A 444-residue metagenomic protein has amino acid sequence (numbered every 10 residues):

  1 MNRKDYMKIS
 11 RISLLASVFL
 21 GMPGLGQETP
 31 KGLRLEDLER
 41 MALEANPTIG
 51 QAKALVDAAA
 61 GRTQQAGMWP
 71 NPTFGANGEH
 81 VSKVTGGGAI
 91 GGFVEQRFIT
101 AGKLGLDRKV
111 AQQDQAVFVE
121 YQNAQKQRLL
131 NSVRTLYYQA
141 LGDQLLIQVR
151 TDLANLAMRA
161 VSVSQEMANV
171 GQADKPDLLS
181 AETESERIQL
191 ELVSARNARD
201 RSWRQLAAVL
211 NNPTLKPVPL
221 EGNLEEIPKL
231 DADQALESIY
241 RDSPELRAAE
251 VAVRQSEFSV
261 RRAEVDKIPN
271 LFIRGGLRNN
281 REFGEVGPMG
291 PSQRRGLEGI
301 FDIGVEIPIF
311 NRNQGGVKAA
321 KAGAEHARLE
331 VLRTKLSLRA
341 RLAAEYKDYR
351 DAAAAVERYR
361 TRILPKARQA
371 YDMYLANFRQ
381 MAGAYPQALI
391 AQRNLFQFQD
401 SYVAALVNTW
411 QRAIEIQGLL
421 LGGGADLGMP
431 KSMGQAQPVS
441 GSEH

Functional and structural regions predicted by a protein language model:
N2-K8, Q122-D242, E345-D348, A352 (+2 more regions): Periplasmic alpha-helical coiled-coil/stalk elements that build and connect Gram-negative outer-membrane
S13-G21: Bacterial N-terminal signal peptides
L25-E28, S401-H444: Acidic, low-complexity, intrinsically disordered peripheral segments
E28-G32, P72-K109, P219-K229, R261 (+3 more regions): Small/polar, glycine/serine/threonine/aspartate-rich low-complexity segments that form flexible
E36-E44, A173, D177-L178, E182 (+4 more regions): Amphipathic alpha-helical coiled-coil scaffold segments and their short linker/junction regions
R40-G50, D57-N71, G92-V110, E120-Q127 (+6 more regions): A glycine-/polar-enriched beta->alpha junction
Q51-T63, Q125, L129-R150, R159-V161 (+5 more regions): Amphipathic alpha-helical coiled-coil segments
